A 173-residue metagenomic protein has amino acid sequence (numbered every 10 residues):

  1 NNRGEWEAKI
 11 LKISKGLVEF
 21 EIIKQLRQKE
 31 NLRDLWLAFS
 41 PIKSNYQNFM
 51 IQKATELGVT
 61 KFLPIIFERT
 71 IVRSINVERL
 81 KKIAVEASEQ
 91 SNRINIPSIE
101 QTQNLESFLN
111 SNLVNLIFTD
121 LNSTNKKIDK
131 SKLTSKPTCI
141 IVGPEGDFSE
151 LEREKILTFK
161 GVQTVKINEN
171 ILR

Functional and structural regions predicted by a protein language model:
N1-R27: N-terminal positively charged helical leader segments and presequences
R27-N115: RNA substrate-binding interface of SAM-dependent RNA methyltransferases
L35, L116-I117, K136-V142: Generic beta-sheet signal
I99, L116-F118, T164-K166: Conserved beta-strand scaffold positions in the cores of enzyme catalytic domains, especially in NTP/NDP-utilizing
T102-T134: A mid-sequence, solvent-exposed acidic-amphipathic segment
N122-K126, E145-S149, L172: Short Gly/Pro-enriched loop/turn and capping motifs at secondary-structure junctions
P137-K155: A C-terminal functional module that forms or caps the active site or interfaces directly with catalytic machinery
E150-R173: Structured adenosyl-cofactor binding patch, chiefly the S-adenosyl-L-methionine
